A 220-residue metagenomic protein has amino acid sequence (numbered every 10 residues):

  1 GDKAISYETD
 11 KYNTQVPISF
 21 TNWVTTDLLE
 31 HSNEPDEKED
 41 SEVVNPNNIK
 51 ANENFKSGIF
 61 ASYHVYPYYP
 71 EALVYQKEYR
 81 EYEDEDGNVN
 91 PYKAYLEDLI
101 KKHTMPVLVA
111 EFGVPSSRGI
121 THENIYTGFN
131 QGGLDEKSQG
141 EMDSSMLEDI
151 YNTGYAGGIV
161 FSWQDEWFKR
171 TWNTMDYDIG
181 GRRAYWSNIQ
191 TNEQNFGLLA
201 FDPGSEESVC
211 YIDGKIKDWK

Functional and structural regions predicted by a protein language model:
G1-K3, Y7-E8, N22-E34: Active-site cleft segment of glycoside hydrolase catalytic domains centered on the general acid/base Glu
D2-D10, Y95-D98, S145, D149: Amphipathic alpha-helical segments that form well-ordered structural scaffolds and often line/cohere around active
A4, A61, E111, G158 (+1 more regions): Conserved, mostly hydrophobic/aromatic
Y12-I18, E30-Y126: Glycoside hydrolase catalytic-domain groove-lining segments
N22-V24, E111-V114, I159-W167: Short, solvent-exposed turn/loop segments enriched in Gly/Ser/Thr/Pro and often Arg
Y82-G87, N130-Q139: A short acidic, glycine-rich active-site loop that binds or catalyzes chemistry on phosphate/adenosine moieties
Y92, Q139, D143: Aromatic/hydrophobic pocket-lining residues that form the small-molecule binding cavity in soluble enzyme cores
G119-G128, S138, D149-W219: Aromatic-rich peripheral "rim/lid" segments of glycoside hydrolase catalytic domains that contact and position glycan
